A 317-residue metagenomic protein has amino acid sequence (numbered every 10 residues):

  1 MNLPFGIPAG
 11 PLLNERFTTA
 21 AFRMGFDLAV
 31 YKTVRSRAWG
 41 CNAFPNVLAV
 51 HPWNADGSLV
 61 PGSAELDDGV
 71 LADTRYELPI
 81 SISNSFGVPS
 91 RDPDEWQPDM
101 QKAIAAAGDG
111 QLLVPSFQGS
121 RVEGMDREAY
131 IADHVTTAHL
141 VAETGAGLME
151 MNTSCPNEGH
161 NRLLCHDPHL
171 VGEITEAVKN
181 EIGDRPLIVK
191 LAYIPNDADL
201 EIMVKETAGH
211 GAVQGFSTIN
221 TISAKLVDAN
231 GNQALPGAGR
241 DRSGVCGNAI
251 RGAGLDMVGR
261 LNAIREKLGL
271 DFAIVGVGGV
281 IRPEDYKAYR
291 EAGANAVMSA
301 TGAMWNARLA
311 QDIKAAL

Functional and structural regions predicted by a protein language model:
M1-P8: N-terminal basic, low-complexity leaders that serve as flexible interaction/assembly modules and, when applicable, as
G6, E15-G209: Active-site entrance/lid segments in N-terminal catalytic domains of soluble metabolic enzymes
P8-A9, S154, K190-A192, I274-V280 (+1 more regions): Glycine-rich beta-strand-to-loop/alpha-helix junction loops that act as flexible
L12: Aromatic- and Gly/Pro-rich donor/ligand-binding loops that form nucleotide- or phosphate-bearing donor binding pockets
G25-W39, A212-A224, G279-I313: Glycine-rich phosphate-binding active-site loops on the catalytic face of alpha/beta enzymes
A38-G57, L226-S243, R290, G302-L317: C-terminal helical cap(s) of enzyme catalytic domains, especially alpha/beta-barrels
N54-D67, N248-A273, I281-L317: Alpha/beta catalytic cores of nucleotide-metabolism and tRNA/nucleoside-modifying enzymes
T153-H169, M203-L270, A310-Q311: Glycine/Thr-rich beta-alpha phosphate-binding loop at enzyme active sites
